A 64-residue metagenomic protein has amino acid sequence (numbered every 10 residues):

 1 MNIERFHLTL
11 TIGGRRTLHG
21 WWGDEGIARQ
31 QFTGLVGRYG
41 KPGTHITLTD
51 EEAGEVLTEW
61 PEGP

Functional and structural regions predicted by a protein language model:
M1-L18: Short aromatic-glycine-(Arg/Gly/Cys) micro-motifs in beta-strand/loop hairpins
R5, G26, E52-V56: Intrinsic disorder/low-complexity segments enriched in polar/small residues
H7, G20, Q31, D50: Functionally constrained cores in energy, signaling, and assembly domains
I12, W22-H45: A short, charged, amphipathic alpha-helix used as a generic interaction element across diverse proteins
G14-G20, G54-E59: Surface-exposed loop/edge segments in extracytoplasmic proteins
R38-P64: Short, mixed-charge low-complexity intrinsically disordered segments
